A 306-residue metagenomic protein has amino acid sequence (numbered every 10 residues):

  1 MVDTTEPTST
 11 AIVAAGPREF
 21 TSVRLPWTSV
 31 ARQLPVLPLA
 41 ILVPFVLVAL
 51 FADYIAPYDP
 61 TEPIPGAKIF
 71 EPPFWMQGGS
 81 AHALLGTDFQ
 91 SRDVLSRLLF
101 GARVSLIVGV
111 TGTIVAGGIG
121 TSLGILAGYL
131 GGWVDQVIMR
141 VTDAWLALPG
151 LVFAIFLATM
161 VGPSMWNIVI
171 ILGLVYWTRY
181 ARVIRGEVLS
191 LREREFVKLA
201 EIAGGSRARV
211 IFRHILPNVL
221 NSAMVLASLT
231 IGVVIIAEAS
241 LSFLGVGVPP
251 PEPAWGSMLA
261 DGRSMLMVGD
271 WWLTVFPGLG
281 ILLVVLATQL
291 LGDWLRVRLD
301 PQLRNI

Functional and structural regions predicted by a protein language model:
M1-V43, L290-I306: Transmembrane alpha-helical segments of polytopic membrane transport and secretion proteins
V13, S22, A31-L34, D53-D59 (+5 more regions): Generic N-terminal simple sequence motifs
R18-E19, P72-M76, G232: Short linear motifs in intrinsically disordered
P26, L47-Y58, L126, A181 (+2 more regions): Structural signature of transmembrane alpha-helix termini at the membrane-water interface
T28-S29, I69, A83-L84, D93 (+1 more regions): Conserved beta-strand positions that form and line the central face of beta-propeller blades
Q33, T87-I306: Alpha-helical transmembrane segments of integral membrane proteins, especially multi-pass inner/plasma-membrane
V36-Y54, T121: Short, strongly hydrophobic transmembrane alpha-helices
V48-T87, L244-P253: Hydrophobic alpha-helical transmembrane segments of membrane transport/permease proteins and related membrane-embedded
